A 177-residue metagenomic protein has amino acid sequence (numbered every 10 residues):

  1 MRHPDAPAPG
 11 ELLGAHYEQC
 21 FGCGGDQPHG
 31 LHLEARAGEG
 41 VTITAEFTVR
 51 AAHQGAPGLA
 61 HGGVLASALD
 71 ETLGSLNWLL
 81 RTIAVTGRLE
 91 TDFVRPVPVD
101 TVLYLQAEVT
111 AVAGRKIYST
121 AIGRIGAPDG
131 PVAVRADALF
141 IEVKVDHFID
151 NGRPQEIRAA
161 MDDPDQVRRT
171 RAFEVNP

Functional and structural regions predicted by a protein language model:
M1-L12, V97-V99, T110-P177: HotDog/MaoC-like acyl-thioester-processing domains
G14-A60, F173-P177: Catalytic strand-loop segment that frames the active site of acyl-thioester-processing enzymes
H16, H29-L31, V41-I43, V85-L89 (+3 more regions): A generic structural signal for short beta-strands and their flanking turns/coil linkers
R36-G38, E108-V112: Short beta-strand micro-motifs enriched in acidic
E46-T48, E90-D92, Q106-E108, I122 (+1 more regions): Residue-level recognition of well-ordered beta-strand positions that form the cores of beta-sheet-rich folds across
G58, L65-A66, N77: Short, flexible micro-motifs
V64-A68, T72: Short amphipathic alpha-helical face segments that pack within enzyme cores and frequently flank/anchor catalytic
E71-Q106, P131: Hydrophobic beta-strand-centered segment that forms part of the acyl-chain substrate-binding groove
